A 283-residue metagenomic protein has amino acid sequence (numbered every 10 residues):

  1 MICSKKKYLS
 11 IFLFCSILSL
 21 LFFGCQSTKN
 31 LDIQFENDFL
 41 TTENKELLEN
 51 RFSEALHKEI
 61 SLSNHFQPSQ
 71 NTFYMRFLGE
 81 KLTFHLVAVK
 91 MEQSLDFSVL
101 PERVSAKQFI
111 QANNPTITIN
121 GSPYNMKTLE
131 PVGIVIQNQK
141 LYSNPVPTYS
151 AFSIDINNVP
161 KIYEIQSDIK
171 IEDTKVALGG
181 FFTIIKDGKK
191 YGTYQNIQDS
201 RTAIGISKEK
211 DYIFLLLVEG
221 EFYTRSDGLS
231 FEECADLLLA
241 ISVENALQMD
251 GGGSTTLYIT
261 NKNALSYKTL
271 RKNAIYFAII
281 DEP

Functional and structural regions predicted by a protein language model:
I2-L13: N-terminal Sec-pathway targeting helices
S10, F22-N144: Zymogen propeptides
F12-L20: Bacterial N-terminal signal peptides
L78-E80, L100-V104, I165-I171, L217-Y223: Short, solvent-exposed aromatic-acidic interface loops
K90-E92, S153-V159, K186-D187, I206-D211 (+2 more regions): Short acidic-glycine loop/turn motifs at beta-strand connectors
L95, P115-I117, S150-A151, V159-K161 (+5 more regions): Structural motif
I119-N196: Active-site-adjacent helix-turn-beta-strand microarchitecture at beta-sheet edges that either contains or buttresses
T128-V146, T193-M249, S254-P283: Conserved, well-ordered active-site substructure
